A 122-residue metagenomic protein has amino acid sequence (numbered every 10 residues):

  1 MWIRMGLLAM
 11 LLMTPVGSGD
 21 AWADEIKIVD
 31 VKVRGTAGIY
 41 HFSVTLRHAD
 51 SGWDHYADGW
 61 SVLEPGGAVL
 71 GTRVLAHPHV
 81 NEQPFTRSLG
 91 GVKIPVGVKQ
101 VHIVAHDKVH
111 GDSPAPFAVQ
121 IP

Functional and structural regions predicted by a protein language model:
M1-L7: Bacterial N-terminal signal peptides that target proteins for export
M13-D20: C-terminal segment of classical bacterial N-terminal signal peptides
D24-D58: Short, surface-exposed binding/anchoring microloops in extracellular/periplasmic proteins
G59-L63: Beta-strand signatures of extracellular beta-sandwich domains
P65-T72: Ser/Thr-rich low-complexity repeats and stalk/linker segments
T72-Q100, V104-G111: Short, solvent-exposed, Trp/other aromatic-anchored flexible loops in extracytoplasmic proteins
V92, I121-P122: Short, solvent-exposed mixed-charge patches
S113-I121: Edge beta-strands of extracellular beta-sandwich domains
